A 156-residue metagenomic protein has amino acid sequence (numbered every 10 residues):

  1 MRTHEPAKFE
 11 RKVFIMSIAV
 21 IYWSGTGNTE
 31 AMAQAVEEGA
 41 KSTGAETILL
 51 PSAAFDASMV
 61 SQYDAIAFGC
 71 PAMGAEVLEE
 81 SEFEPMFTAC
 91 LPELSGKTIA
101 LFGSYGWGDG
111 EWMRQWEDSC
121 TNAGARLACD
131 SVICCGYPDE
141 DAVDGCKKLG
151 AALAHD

Functional and structural regions predicted by a protein language model:
T3-I15: Short, Lys/Arg-enriched N-terminal segments with co-localized hydrophobic residues within the first ~10-30 amino acids
A7, Y22-W23: Short helix-onset patch at the extreme N-terminus, typifying the N->h transition of secretory signal peptides
S17-I18, S24, N28-A31, A35-S52 (+1 more regions): FMN-binding flavodoxin-like domain, especially the glycine-rich phosphate-binding loop
